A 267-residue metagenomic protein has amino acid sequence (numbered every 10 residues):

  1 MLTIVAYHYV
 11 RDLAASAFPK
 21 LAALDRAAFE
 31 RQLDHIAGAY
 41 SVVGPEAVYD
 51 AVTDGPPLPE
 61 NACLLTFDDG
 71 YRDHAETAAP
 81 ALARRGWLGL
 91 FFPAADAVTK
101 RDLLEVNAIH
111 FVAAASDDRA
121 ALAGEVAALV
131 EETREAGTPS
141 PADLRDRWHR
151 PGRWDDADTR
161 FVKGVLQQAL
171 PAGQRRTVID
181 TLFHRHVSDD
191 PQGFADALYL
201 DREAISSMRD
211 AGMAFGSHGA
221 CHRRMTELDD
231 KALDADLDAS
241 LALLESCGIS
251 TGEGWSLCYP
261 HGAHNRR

Functional and structural regions predicted by a protein language model:
M1-S256, A263-R267: Catalytic alpha-helical scaffold of carbohydrate-active enzymes acting on polysaccharides/glycoconjugates
